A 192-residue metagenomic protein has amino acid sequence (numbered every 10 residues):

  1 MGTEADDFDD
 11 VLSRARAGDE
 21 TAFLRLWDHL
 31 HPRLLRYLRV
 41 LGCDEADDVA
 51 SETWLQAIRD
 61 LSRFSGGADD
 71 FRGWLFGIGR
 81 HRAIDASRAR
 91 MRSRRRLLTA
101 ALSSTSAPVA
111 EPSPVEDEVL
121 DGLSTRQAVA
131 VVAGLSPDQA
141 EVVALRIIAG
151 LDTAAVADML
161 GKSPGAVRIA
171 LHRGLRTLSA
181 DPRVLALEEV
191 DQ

Functional and structural regions predicted by a protein language model:
E4-A5, S93-D121, T125: Internal acidic/polar
D6, L12-R36, A128, A140: A short, charge-rich alpha-helical start-of-domain segment used by transcription regulators
R16-L24, L35-E52, S65: Short, charged helix-capping/linker segments at alpha-helix termini
A17, A110-A144, A149-M159: Amphipathic alpha-helical segment used for protein-protein interaction
V40, R59-G66, G77-T99, D121: Arg/Lys-rich amphipathic alpha helix in sigma70-family domain 2
D48-L55, D69-H81: Structural recognition of an alpha-helix C-terminal capping motif at a helix-to-coil junction
R80, I84, Q139, I148 (+1 more regions): DNA-recognition helix of helix-turn-helix
V184-Q192: Short, basic, alpha-helical segments at the C-terminal edge of helix-turn-helix-like DNA-binding modules
